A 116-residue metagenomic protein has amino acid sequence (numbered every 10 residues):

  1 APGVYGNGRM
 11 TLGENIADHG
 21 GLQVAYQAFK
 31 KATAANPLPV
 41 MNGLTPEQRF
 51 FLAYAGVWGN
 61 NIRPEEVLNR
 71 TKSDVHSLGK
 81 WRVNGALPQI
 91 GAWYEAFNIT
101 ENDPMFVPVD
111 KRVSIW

Functional and structural regions predicted by a protein language model:
A1-W116: Zinc-dependent metallohydrolase catalytic domains
